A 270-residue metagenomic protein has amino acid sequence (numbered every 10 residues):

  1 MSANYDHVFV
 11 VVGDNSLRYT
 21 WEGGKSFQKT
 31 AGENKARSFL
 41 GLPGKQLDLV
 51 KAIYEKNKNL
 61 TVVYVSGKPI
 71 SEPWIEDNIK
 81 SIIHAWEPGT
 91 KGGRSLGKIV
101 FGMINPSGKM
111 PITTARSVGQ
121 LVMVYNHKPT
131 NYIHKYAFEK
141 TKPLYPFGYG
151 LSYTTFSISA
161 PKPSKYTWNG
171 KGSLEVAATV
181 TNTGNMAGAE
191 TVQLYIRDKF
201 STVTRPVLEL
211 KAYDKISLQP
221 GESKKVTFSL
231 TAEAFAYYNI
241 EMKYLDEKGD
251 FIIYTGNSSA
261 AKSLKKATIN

Functional and structural regions predicted by a protein language model:
M1-N270: C-terminal non-catalytic regions of proteins with extracellular/luminal or membrane-system context
